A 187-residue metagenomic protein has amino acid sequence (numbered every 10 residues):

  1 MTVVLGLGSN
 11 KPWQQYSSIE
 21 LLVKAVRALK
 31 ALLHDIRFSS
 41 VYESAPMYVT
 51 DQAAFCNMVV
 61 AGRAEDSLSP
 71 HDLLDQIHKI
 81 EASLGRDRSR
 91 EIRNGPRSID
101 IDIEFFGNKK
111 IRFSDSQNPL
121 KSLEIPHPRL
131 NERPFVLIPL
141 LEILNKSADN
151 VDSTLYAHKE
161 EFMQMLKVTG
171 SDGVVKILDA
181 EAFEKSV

Functional and structural regions predicted by a protein language model:
T2-L7, K11-R93, R97-S98, G107-K109: Nucleotide and nucleotide-moiety/phosphate-recognizing core
M47-F55, H71-D75, K79-V187: Flexible, gly/pro- and Lys/Arg-enriched active-site loops
